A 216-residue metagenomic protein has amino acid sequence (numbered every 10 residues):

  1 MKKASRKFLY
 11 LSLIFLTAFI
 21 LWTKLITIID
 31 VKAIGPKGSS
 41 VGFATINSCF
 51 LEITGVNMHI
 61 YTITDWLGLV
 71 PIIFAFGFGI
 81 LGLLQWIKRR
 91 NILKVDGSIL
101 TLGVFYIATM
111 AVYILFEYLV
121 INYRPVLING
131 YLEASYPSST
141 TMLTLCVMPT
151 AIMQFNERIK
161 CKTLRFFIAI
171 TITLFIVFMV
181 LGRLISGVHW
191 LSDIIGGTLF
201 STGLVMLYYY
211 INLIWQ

Functional and structural regions predicted by a protein language model:
M1-F74, E117-I128: N-terminal transmembrane-helix/juxtamembrane module of multi-pass inner/ER membrane proteins
K3, N57-D65, R90, K94 (+4 more regions): Membrane-helix interfacial "entry" motifs
S5-Y10, I128-Q216: Membrane-embedded catalytic cores of phosphoryl/pyrophosphoryl-handling enzymes
S12-L16, I73, L102-I114, T198 (+1 more regions): Alpha-helical transmembrane spans of integral membrane proteins, capturing the lipid-embedded, hydrophobic core of TM
T17-T23, T109-Y113, L174-L184: Aromatic-anchored segments of alpha-helical transmembrane domains
D30-P36, G82-I168: Membrane-interface loops
T64-I72, L100, V104, S139 (+1 more regions): Alpha-helical transmembrane segments of integral membrane proteins, emphasizing hydrophobic/aromatic residues
F74-G82: Central hydrophobic cores of alpha-helical transmembrane segments in multi-pass inner-membrane proteins across all
